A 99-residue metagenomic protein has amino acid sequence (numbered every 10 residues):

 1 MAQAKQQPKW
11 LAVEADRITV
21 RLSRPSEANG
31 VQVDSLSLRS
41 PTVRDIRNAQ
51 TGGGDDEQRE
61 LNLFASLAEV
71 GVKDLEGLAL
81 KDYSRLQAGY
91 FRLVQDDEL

Functional and structural regions predicted by a protein language model:
A2-L99: Short, surface-exposed, charged amphipathic helix/loop patches that serve as local interaction elements
